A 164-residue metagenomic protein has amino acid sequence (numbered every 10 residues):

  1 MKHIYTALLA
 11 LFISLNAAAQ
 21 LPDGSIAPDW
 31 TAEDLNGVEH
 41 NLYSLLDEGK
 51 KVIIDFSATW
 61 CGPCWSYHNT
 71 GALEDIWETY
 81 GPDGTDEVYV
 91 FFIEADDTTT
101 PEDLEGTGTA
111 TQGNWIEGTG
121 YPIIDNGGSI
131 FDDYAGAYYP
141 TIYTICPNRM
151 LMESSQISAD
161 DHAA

Functional and structural regions predicted by a protein language model:
M1-P22, T59, A159-D160: Bacterial Sec-dependent N-terminal signal peptides
L15-E33, D47: N-proximal helix/coil linker or "cap" segments that precede and/or mark the start of modular domains
W30, I123, Y138-Q156: A short, hydrophobic beta-strand/beta-hairpin element that forms part of a small beta-sheet core
W30-V52, E78-G81: A short beta-strand-turn-helix
G49-V52, S57-W60, D97, Y138: Short pre-active-site segment immediately N-terminal to redox-active cysteine/selenocysteine motifs in thiol-based
F56-E74: Conserved redox-active cysteine motifs that mediate thiol-disulfide chemistry, especially di-cysteine Cys-X(1-2)-Cys
A58-P63, A95-T100, G127-I130, R149-L151 (+1 more regions): Solvent-exposed loop/turn segments at secondary-structure junctions within structured extracellular/periplasmic domains
E105-T144: Short, internal strand/loop/helix patches that form the active-site neighborhood or redox-interaction surface
